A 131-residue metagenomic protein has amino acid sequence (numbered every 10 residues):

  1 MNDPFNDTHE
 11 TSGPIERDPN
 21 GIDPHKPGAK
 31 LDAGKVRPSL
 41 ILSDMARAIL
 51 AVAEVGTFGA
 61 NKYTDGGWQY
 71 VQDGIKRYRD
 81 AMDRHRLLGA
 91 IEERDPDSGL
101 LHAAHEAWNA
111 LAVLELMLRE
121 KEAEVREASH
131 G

Functional and structural regions predicted by a protein language model:
M1-G131: Intrinsically disordered, low-complexity regulatory regions that flank transcription factor DNA-binding cores
